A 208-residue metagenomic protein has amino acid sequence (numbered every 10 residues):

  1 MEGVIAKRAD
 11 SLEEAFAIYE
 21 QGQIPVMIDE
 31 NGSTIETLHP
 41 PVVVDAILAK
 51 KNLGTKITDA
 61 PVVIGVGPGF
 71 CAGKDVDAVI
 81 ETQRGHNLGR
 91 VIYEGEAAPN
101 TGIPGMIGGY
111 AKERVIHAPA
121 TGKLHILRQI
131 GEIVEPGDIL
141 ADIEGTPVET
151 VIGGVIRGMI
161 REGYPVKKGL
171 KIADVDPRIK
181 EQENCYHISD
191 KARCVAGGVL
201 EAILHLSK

Functional and structural regions predicted by a protein language model:
M1-K208: Well-ordered secondary-structure scaffolds
